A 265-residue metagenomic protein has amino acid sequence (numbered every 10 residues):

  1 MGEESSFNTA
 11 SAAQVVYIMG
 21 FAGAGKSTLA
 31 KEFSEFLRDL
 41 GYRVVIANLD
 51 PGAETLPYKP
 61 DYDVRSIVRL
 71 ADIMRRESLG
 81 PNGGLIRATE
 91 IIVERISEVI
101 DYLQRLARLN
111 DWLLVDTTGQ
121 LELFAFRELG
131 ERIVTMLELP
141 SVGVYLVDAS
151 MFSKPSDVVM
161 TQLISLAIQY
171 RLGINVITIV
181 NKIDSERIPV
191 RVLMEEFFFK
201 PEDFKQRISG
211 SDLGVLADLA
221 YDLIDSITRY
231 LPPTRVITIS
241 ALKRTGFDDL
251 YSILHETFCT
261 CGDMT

Functional and structural regions predicted by a protein language model:
G2-M19, A24, T28-R132, E138-V142: Nucleotide-state-sensitive switch-loop elements of NTP-binding domains
Y17-M19, N48, L114-T117, V144-S150 (+2 more regions): Conserved beta-strand segments of the P-loop GTPase G domain that flank and frequently precede/overlap
T55-P57, E122-F124, F152-S156, S185-E195 (+1 more regions): Switch/connector loops and helix/strand junctions flanking conserved nucleotide-binding motifs in nucleotide-processing
G84, A88-V99, E122-L129, L139 (+6 more regions): Helical mechanochemical/support elements of P-loop NTPase systems and associated helical scaffolds
W112, F126-F152, A167-G173, I177: Inter-motif core of Ras-like GTPase G domains
M160-I183, V192: A contiguous pocket-lining binding segment that forms or flanks enzyme active sites
L172, D184-T265: Canonical P-loop GTPase G-domain recognition
